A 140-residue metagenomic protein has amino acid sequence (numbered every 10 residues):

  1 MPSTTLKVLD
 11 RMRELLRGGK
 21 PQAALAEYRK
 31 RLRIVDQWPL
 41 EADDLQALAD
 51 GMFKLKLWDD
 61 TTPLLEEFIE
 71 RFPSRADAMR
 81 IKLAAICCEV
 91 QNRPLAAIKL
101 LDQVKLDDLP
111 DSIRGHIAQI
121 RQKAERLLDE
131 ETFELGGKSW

Functional and structural regions predicted by a protein language model:
M1-R17: Cytosolic, positively charged, low-complexity intrinsically disordered regions immediately flanking transmembrane
S3, L40, R75, I113-H116 (+1 more regions): Structural signature of alpha-solenoid helical repeat junctions
R13-V90, D102: Alpha-helical adaptor scaffolds
L15-G18, D107, K123, L127-E130: Surface-exposed polar/charged interaction patches
A85-C88, R93-D111, Q119-E125: TPR/TPR-like (Sel1-like) alpha-helical repeat modules
I113-W140: Eukaryotic acidic, Ser/Thr-rich intrinsically disordered low-complexity regions
